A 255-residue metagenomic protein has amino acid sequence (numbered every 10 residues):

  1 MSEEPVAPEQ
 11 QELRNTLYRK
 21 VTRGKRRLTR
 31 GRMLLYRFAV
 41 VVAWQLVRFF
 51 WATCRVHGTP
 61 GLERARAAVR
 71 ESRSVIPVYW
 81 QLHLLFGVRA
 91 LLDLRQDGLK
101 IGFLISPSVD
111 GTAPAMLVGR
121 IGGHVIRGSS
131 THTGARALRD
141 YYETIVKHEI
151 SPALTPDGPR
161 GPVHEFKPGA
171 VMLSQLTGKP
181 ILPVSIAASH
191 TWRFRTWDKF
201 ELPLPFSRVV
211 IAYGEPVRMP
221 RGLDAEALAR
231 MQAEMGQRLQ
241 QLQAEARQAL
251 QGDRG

Functional and structural regions predicted by a protein language model:
M1, T29-M33, L62, R66 (+4 more regions): Short, structured coil/loop segments at alpha-helix boundaries
S2-W44, R48-C54, R66, R120 (+2 more regions): Non-catalytic C-terminal accessory region of glycerolipid acyltransferases and related lyso-lipid remodeling enzymes
V6-E9, G61, V78: Generic low-complexity segments that are intrinsically disordered, proline-rich and/or Lys/Arg-biased
R48-S74, H83-L92: A short, well-structured juxtamembrane/interface segment
H57-T59, V78, L104, A212-G214: Residues in well-ordered beta-strands of folded domains
P60, P107, S129, S185 (+1 more regions): Residues at the C-termini of beta-strands that transition into short coil/loop
L62-R64, H83, V109, R160 (+1 more regions): Residues that cap or initiate secondary-structure elements
E71-H132: Catalytic core of membrane glycerolipid acyltransferases/transacylases, capturing the structured, soluble-facing
